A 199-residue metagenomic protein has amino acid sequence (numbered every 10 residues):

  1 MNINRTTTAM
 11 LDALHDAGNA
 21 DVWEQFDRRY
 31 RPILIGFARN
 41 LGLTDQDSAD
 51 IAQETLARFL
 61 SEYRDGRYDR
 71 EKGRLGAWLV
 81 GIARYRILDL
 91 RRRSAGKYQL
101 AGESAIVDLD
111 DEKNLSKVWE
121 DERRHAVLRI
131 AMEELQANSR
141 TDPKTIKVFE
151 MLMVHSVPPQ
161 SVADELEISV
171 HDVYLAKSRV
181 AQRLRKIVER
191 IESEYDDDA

Functional and structural regions predicted by a protein language model:
N2-L11, D27-R28, I35, D45-D65 (+3 more regions): Conserved RNAP core-binding helix
N2-M10, K97-E120: Internal acidic/polar
H15-D16, N40-L43, E54-K72, R93-A95: Sigma70-family region 2
D16-G36: A short, charge-rich alpha-helical start-of-domain segment used by transcription regulators
F26-D27, E134-S161: Short amphipathic alpha helix immediately N-terminal
Y63-G81, V170, L175: Short, aromatic/basic-enriched loop-to-helix "N-cap" motif that marks the start of an alpha-helix at regulatory
D65, V80-A101: Arg/Lys-rich amphipathic alpha helix in sigma70-family domain 2
P158-R190: DNA-recognition helix of helix-turn-helix
